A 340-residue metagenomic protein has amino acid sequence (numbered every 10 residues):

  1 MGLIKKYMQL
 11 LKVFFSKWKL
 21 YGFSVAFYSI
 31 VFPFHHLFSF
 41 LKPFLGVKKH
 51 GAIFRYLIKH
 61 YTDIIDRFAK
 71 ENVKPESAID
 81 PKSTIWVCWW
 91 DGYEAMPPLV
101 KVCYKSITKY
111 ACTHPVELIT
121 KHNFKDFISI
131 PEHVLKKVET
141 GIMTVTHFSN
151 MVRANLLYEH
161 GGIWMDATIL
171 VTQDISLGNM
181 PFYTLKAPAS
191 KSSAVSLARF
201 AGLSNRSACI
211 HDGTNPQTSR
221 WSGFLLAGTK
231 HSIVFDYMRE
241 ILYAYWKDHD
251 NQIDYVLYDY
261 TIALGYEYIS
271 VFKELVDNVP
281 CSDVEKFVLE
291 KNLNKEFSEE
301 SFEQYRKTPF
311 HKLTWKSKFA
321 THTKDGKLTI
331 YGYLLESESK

Functional and structural regions predicted by a protein language model:
M1-S149, A167-K340: Glycosyltransferase-associated regions of secretory-pathway enzymes, highlighting luminal stem/catalytic domains
N150-H160: Small-residue hinge/turn detector
H160, M165-A167: Active-site acidic Asp-centered loop
